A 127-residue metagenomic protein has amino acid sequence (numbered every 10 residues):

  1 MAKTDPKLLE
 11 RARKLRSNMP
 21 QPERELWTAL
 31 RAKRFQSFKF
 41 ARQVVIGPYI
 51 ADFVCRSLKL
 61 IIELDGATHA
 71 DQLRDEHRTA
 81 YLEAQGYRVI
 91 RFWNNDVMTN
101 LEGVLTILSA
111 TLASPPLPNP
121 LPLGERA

Functional and structural regions predicted by a protein language model:
M1-F38, L112-A127: Solvent-exposed, charged helical/coil patches that constitute nucleic-acid or partner-interaction surfaces
K14-M19, V44-T111: Basic, amphipathic alpha-helical patches used to engage nucleic acids or provide basic targeting signals, exemplified
